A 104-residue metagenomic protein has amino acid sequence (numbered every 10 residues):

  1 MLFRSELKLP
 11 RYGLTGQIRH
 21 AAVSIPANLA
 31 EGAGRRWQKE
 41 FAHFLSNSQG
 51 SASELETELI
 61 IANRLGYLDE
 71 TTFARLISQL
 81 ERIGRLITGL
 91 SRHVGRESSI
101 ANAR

Functional and structural regions predicted by a protein language model:
M1-R104: Amphipathic alpha-helical assembly/interaction segments
